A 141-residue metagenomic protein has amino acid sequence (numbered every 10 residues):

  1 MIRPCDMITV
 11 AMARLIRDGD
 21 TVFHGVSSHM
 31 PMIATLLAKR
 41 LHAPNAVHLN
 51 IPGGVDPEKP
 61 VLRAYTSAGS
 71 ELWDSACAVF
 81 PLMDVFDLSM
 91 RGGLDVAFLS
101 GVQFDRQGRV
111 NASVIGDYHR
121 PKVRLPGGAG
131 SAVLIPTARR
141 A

Functional and structural regions predicted by a protein language model:
M1-S75: N-terminal active-site beta-alpha-beta segment that forms phosphate/nucleotide-binding and substrate-recognition loops
L62-A141: Conserved phosphate- and dinucleotide-binding cores of soluble alpha/beta proteins, encompassing both enzyme active
